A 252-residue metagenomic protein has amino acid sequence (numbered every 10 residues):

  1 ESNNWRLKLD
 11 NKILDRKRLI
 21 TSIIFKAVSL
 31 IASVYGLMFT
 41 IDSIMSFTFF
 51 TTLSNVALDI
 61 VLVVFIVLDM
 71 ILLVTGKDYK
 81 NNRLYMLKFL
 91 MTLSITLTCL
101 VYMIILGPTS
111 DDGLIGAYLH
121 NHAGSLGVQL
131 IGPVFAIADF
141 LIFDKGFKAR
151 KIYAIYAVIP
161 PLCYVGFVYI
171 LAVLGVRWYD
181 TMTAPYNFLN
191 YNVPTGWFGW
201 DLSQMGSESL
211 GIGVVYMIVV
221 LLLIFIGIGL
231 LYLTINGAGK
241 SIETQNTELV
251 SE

Functional and structural regions predicted by a protein language model:
W5-S125: Transmembrane alpha-helical insertion/packing segments
R83, K148-Y156: Membrane-interfacial entry segments at the cytosolic side of transmembrane helices
S94-T98, I155-V176: Hydrophobic alpha-helical membrane-insertion segments
Y102, P160-V168, I224-Y232: Alpha-helical transmembrane segments of multipass membrane proteins
H122-V134: Membrane-interface loop-to-helix entry segments
I131-A149: Alpha-helical transmembrane segments in multipass membrane proteins, preferentially the mid-helix core
G175, D180-G237: Membrane-interface transmembrane-helix boundary segments in multi-pass integral membrane proteins
K240-E252: Short, highly charged, low-complexity non-transmembrane loops/tails of multi-pass membrane proteins
